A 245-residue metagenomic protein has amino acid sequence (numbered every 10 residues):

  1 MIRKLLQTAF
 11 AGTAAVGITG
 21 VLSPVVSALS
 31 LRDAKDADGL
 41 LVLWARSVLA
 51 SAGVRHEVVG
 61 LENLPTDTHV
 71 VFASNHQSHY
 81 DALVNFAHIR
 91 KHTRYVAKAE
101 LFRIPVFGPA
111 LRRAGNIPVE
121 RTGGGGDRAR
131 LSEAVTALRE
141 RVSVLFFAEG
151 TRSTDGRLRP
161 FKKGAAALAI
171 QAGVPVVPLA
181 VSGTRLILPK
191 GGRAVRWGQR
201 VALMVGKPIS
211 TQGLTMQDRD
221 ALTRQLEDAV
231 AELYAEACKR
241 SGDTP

Functional and structural regions predicted by a protein language model:
M1-R32, D36-G39, E62-T66, Q217-P245: Membrane-interfacial terminal anchoring regions of lipid-handling membrane enzymes
I2-L5, R128-P245: Non-catalytic C-terminal accessory region of glycerolipid acyltransferases and related lyso-lipid remodeling enzymes
T19-L31, K35-D38, A50-A52, P65-G124: Catalytic core of membrane glycerolipid acyltransferases/transacylases, capturing the structured, soluble-facing
D36, W44, D81-V84, A97 (+5 more regions): Hydrophobic alpha-helical segments typical of transmembrane helices and their membrane-interface/capping positions
L40-V48: N-terminal nucleotide/polyanion-binding subdomain common to many enzyme families
H56-V58, L203: Generic structural signal for residues in well-ordered beta-strands
E57, S78, R103, D127-L131 (+1 more regions): Amphipathic coiled-coil/heptad-repeat helices and related helical stalk/stem segments that mediate oligomerization
